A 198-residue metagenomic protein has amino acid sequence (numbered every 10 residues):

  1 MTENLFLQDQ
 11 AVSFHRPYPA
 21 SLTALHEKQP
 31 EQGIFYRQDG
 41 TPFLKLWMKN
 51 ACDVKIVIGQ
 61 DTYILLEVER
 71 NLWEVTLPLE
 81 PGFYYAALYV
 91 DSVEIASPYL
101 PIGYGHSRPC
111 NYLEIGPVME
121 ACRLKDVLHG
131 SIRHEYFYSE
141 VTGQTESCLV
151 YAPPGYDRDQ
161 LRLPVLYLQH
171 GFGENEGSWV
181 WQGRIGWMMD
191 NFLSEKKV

Functional and structural regions predicted by a protein language model:
M1-Q38, L72, P78-C148: The feature marks proteins involved in alpha-glucan
G40-L44: Structural beta-strand segments of beta-rich domains
W47-V54, G59, G143-T145: Short proline/glycine-enriched turn/loop motifs at strand-loop junctions of beta-rich domains
I58-Y63, V93: Change "in extracellular beta-sheet-rich domains … of secreted and cell-surface proteins" to "in beta-sheet-rich domains
G59, A87-Y89, P98-L100, C148 (+2 more regions): Short, solvent-exposed loop/turn and secondary-structure capping segments
D61-R70, V75: Short, surface-exposed loop motifs enriched in S/T, G, D/E and P with embedded aromatic residues
T142-D157, V165: A short loop-to-beta-strand scaffold at the N-terminal edge of the catalytic core in hydrolase folds
Y156-V198: Short substrate-entry loop that stabilizes the transition state in hydrolases
